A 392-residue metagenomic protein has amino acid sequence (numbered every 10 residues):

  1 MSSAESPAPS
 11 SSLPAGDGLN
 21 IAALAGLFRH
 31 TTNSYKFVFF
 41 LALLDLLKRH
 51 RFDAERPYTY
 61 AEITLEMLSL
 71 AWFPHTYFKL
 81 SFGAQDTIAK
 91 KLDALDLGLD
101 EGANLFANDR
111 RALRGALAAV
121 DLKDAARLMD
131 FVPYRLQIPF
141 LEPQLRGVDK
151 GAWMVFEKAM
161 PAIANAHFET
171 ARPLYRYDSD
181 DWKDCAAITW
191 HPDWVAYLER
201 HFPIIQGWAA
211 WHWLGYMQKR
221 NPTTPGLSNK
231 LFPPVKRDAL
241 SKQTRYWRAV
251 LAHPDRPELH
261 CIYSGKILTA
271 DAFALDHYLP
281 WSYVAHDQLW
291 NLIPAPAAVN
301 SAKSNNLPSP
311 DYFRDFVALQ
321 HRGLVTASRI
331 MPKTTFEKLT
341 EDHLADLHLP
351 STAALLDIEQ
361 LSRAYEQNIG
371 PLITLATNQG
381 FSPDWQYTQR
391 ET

Functional and structural regions predicted by a protein language model:
M1-Y246, D311-S328: Mixed-charge, low-complexity interaction segments
S6-P7, T388-T392: A short, highly charged, low-complexity intrinsically disordered segment
D17-N20, K36, P254-P257, D271-A274 (+1 more regions): Active-site-proximal structural scaffolding
T32, F52, H260, R390-T392: Long C-terminal interaction/binding lobes of large macromolecular proteins
L44, K48-R51, A252, T269 (+2 more regions): Hydrophobic/aromatic-lined pockets within catalytic cores
Q243-A274, P296-V299: Short cysteine-rich loop/turn motifs with clustered Cys
I262-P294, K303-A318: Histidine-centered nuclease catalytic patch
D311-Q386, R390: C-terminal structured domain segments
